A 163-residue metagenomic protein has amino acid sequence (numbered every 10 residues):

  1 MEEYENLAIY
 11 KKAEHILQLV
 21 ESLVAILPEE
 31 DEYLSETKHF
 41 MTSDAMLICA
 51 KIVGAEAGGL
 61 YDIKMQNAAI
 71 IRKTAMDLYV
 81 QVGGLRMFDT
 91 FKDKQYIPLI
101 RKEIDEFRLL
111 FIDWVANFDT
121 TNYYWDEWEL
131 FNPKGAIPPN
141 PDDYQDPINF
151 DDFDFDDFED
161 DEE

Functional and structural regions predicted by a protein language model:
M1-E163: Amphipathic alpha-helical assembly/interaction segments
